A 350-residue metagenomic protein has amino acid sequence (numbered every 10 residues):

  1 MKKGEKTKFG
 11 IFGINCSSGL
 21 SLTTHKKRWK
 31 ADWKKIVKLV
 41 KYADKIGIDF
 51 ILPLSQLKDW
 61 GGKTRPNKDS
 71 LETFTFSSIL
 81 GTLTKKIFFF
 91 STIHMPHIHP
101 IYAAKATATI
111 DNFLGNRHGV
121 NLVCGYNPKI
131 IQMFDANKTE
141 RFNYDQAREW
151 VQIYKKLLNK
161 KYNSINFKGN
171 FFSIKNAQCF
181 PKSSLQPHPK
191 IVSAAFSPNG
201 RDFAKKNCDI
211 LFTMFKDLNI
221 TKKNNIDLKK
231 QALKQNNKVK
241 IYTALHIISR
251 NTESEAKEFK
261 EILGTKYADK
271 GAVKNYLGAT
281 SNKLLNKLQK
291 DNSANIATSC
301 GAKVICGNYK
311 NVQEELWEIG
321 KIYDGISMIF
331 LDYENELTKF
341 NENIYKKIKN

Functional and structural regions predicted by a protein language model:
M1-E5, G10-N15, K41-K45, E140-L185 (+2 more regions): An alpha-helical appendage that flanks or caps ligand/catalytic pockets
M1-L83, S184-P189: N-terminal beta1-alpha1-beta2 module of alpha/beta enzyme domains
F9-I11, I51-P53, F89-S91, H118-L122 (+4 more regions): Hydrophobic faces of well-ordered beta-strands that scaffold small-molecule active sites in alpha/beta enzyme cores
L20-W33, T92-I101, P187-F196, R250 (+1 more regions): Active-site mouth loops of central-metabolism enzymes
K30-A43, A103, A194-F203, N308-I319: Short, acidic/polar
A43, G47, L80, I110 (+7 more regions): Conserved, mostly hydrophobic/aromatic
L83-K86, L114, K206-F212, I322-D324: Glycine-enriched alpha-helix->loop->beta-strand junction motifs that scaffold or abut catalytic
I101-G115: Active-site-proximal alpha-helical scaffold in enzymes
